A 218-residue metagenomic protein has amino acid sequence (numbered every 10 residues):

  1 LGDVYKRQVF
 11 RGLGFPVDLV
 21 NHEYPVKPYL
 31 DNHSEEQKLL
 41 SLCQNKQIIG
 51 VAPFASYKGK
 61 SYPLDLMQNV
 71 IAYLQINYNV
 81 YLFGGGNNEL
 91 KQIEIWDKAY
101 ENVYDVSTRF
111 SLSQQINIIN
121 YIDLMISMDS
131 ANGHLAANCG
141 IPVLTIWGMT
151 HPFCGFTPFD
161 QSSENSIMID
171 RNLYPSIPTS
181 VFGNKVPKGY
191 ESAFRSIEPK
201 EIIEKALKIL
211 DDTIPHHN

Functional and structural regions predicted by a protein language model:
D3-K60, L64, T213-H217: Mid-sequence helix-capping/hinge segment at a functional interface
R11, A72, N120, E204-L207 (+1 more regions): Surface-exposed alpha-helical segments enriched in charged/polar residues
K27-Y29, S111-Q115, R171-I177: A short acidic, often aromatic-flanked loop/helix-cap motif at beta-alpha or helix-coil junctions that lines enzyme
L39-L42, V70, I118, K205: CheY-like receiver
L64-M149: Donor-binding and catalytic core of enzymes assembling or modifying cell-surface/extracellular glycoconjugates
A137-H216: Nucleotide-sugar donor-binding patch of glycosyltransferase catalytic domains
